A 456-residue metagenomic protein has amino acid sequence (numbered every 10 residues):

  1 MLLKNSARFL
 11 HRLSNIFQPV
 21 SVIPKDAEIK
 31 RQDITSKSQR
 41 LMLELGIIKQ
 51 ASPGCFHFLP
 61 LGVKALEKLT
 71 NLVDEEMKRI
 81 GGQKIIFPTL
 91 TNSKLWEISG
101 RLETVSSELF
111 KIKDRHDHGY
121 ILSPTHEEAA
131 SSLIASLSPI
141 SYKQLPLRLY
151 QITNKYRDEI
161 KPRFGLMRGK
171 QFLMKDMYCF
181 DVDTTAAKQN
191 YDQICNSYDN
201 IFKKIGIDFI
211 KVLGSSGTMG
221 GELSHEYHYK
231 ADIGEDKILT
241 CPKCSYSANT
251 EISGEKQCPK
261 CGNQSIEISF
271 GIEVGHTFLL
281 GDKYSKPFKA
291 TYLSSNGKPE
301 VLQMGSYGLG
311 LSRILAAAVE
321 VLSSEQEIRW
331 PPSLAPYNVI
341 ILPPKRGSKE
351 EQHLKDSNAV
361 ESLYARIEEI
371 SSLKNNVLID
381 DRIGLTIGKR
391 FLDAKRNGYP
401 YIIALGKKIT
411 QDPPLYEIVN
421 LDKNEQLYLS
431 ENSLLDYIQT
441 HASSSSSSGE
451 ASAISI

Functional and structural regions predicted by a protein language model:
L2-S444, E450-I456: NTP/phosphate- and nucleic-acid-binding module
